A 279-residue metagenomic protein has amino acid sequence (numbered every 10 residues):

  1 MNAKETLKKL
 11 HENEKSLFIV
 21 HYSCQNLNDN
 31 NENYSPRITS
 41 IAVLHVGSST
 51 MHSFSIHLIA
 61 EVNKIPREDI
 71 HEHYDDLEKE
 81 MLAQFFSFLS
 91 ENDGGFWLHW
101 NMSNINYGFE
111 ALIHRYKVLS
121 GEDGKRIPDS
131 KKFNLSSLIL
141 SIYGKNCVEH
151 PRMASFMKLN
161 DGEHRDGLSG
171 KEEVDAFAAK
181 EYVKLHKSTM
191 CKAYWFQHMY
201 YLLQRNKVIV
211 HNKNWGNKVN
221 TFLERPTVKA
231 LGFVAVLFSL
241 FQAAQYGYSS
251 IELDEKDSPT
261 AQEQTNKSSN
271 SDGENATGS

Functional and structural regions predicted by a protein language model:
M1-E14, Q262-E263, N270: Basic, amphipathic N-terminal segments that precede the first structured/catalytic domain
T6-E110: Conserved non-catalytic scaffold segment of RNase H-like nuclease domains
T6-L7, N63, F85, I139 (+4 more regions): Generic structural signal of hydrophobic/aromatic residues within well-ordered alpha-helices of folded domains
N13, H45-G47, Y201, Q245-S249: Solvent-exposed, well-ordered amphipathic alpha-helical segments that flank/support binding or catalytic loops
T39, M51-F54, F96-H186, A193-M199 (+1 more regions): Metal-dependent phosphoesterase core characteristic of DEDDh/y 3'-5' exonuclease domains
S55, E68, N134-L135, S169 (+2 more regions): Short, solvent-exposed coil/turn linker segments
C191-P226: Juxtamembrane amphipathic/hinge helix adjacent to a transmembrane helix
G216-S279: C-terminal single-pass membrane-anchor helix
